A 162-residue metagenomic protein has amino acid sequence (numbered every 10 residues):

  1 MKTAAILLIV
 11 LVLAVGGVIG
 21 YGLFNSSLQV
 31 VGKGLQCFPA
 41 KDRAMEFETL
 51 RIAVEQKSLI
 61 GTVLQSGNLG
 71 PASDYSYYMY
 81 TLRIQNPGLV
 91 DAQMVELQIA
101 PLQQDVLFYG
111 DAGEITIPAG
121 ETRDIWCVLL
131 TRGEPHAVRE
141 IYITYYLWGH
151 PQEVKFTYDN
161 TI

Functional and structural regions predicted by a protein language model:
K2-I162: Non-catalytic macromolecular-recognition regions in eukaryotic signaling proteins
